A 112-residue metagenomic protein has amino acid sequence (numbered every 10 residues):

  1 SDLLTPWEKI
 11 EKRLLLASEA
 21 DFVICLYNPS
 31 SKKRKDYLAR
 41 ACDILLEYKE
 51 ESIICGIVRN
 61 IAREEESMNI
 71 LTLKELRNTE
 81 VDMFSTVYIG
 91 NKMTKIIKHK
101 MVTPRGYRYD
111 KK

Functional and structural regions predicted by a protein language model:
S1-V23: Class I SAM-dependent methyltransferase SAM-binding "motif I" and its flanking Rossmann-like core
E19-K112: A contiguous loop/helix-start segment that scaffolds small-molecule binding in enzyme catalytic cores
